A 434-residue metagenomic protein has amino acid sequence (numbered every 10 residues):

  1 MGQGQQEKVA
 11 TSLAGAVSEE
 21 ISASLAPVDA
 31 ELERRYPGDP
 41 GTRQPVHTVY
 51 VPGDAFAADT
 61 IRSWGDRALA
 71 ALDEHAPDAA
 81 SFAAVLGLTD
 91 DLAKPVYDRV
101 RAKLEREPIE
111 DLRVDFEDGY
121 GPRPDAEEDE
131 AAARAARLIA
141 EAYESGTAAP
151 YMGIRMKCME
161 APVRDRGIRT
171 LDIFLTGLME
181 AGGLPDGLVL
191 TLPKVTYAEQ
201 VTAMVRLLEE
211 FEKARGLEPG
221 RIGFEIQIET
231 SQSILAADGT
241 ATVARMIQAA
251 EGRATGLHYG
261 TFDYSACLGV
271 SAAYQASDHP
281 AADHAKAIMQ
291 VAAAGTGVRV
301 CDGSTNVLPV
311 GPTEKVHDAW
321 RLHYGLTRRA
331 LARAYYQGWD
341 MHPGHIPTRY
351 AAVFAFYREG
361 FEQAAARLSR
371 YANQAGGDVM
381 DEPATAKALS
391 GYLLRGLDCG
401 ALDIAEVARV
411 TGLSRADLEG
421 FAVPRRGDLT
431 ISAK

Functional and structural regions predicted by a protein language model:
M1-K434: Expand to "…catalyze enediolate/carbanion chemistry for C-C bond making/breaking, isomerization, decarboxylation
